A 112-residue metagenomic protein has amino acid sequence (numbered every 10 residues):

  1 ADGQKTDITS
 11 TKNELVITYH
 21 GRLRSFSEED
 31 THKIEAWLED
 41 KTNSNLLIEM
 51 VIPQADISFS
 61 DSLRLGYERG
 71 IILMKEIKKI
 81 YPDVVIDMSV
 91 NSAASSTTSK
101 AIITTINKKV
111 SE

Functional and structural regions predicted by a protein language model:
A1-T9, E29-D30, E76, I80-Y81 (+1 more regions): N-terminal targeting leaders that direct proteins to extracytoplasmic destinations
T9-I17: Short, basic/glycine-rich phosphate-binding loops at helix/coil junctions that contact nucleotide phosphates
V16-T18, L47-V51, S89, A101-I106: Soluble periplasmic/extracytoplasmic beta-strand elements of cell-envelope proteins
I17-S27, D56-L65: Second-shell loop/turn segments in exported
L23-V51: Periplasmic peptidoglycan-binding/anchoring modules of Gram-negative envelope and division proteins
I34, G66-Y81: Cysteine-centered nucleophilic/redox motifs
D40-L65, M88-V90: Short, surface-exposed beta-strand segments enriched in small/polar/acidic residues
I80-E112: Periplasmic OmpA/Pal-like peptidoglycan-binding modules at the C-termini of bacterial envelope proteins
